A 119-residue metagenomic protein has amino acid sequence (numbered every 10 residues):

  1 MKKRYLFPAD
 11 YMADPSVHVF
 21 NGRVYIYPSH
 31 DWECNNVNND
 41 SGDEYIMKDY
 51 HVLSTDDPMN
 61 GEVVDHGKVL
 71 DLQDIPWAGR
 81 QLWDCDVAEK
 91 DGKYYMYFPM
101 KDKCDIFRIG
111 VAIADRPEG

Functional and structural regions predicted by a protein language model:
M1-G119: Carbohydrate-active catalytic/glycan-binding domains of CAZyme proteins, especially the secreted or lumenal ectodomains
